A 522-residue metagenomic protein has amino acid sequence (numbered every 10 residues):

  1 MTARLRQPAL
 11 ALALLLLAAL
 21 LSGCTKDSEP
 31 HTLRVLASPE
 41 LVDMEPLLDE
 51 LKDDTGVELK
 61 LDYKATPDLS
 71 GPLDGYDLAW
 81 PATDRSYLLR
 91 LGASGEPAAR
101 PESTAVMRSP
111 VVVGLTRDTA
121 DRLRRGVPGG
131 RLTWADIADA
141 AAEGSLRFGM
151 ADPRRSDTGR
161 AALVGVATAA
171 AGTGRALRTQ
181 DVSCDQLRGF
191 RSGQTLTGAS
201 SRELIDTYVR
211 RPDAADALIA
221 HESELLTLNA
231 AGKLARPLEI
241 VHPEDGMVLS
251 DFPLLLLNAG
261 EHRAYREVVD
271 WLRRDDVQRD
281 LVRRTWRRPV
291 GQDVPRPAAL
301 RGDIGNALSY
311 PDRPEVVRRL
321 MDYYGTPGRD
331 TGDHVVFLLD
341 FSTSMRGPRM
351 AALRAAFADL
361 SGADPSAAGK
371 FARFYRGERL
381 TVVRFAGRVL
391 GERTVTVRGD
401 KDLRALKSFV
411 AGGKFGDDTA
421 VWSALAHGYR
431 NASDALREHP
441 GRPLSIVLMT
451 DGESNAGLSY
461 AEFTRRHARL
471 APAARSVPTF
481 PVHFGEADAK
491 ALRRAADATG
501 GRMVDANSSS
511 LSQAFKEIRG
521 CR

Functional and structural regions predicted by a protein language model:
K26, A259-L339, T343, A355-A358: Extracellular/periplasmic juxtamembrane helices and adjacent flexible linkers that interface with membrane partners
D27-R147, D152: N-terminal segment of the mature folded domain
E102-V113, Q186-F190, G232-R266: Periplasmic-binding protein-like
V127-D139, R147-R154, L163-G165, P253-R287 (+1 more regions): Bilobed periplasmic-binding protein/Venus flytrap-like ligand-binding cleft at the lobe interface of extracytoplasmic
A141, D330-V397, L425, S445-M449 (+1 more regions): Von Willebrand factor
A171-V241: Ligand-binding pocket segment of bilobal, Venus flytrap-like solute-binding proteins
L390-P443, P478-K490, S510-A514: Von Willebrand factor
G452-S509, K516-I518: VWA/integrin I-like adhesion module and closely mimicked acidic/polar interface patches used
